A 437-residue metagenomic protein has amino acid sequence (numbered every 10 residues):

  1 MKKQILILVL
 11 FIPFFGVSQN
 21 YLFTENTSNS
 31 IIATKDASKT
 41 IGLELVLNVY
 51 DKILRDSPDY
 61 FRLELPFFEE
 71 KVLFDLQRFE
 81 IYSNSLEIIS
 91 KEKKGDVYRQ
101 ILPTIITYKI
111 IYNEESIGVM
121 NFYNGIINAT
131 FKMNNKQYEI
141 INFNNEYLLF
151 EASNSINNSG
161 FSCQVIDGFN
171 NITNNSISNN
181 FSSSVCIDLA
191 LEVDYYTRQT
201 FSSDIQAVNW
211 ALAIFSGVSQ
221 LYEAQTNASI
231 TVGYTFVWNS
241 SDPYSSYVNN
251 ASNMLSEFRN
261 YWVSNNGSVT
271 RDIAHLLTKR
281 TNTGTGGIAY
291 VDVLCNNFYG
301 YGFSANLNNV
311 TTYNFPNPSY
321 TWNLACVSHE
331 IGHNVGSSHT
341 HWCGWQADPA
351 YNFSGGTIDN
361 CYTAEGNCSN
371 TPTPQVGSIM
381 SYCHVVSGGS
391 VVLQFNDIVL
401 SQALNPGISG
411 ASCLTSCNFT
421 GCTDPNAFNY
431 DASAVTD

Functional and structural regions predicted by a protein language model:
Q4-I5, V9, S18, S409-D437: Primarily marks secretory-pathway-exposed extracellular/lumenal segments that are disulfide- and glycosylation-prone
P13-F15: N-terminal signal peptide c-region/cleavage motif recognized by signal peptidases
Q19-N142, N253: N-terminal prosegments of processed precursors
Y82-I88, I127-A129, N145-N154, L404-S409 (+1 more regions): Short, surface-exposed linear segments at secondary-structure transitions and domain or protein termini
Y112-I117, G125, N174-N175, F215-G217 (+1 more regions): Short alpha-helical segments and helix-capping/turn motifs at coil-helix boundaries
A129-S184, E192: Non-catalytic propeptide/linker segments at domain boundaries
N179-T420: Extracellular (secreted or membrane-anchored) zinc-dependent metallopeptidases, primarily metzincins but also closely
